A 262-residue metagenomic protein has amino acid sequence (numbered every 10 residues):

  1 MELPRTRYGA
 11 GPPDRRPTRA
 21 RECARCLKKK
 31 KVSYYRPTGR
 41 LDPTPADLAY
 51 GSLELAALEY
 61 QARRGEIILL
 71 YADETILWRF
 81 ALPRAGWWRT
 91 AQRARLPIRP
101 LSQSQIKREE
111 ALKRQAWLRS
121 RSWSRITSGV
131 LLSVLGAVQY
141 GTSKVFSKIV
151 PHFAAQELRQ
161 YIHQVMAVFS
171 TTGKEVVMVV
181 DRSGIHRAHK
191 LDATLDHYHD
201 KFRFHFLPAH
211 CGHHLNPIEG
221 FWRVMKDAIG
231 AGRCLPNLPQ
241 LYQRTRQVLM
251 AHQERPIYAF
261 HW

Functional and structural regions predicted by a protein language model:
M1-D42, I68, T75-I76: Conserved short alpha-helical interface segments
T6, C23, D73, G136-A137 (+4 more regions): Generic structural signal for small/hydrophobic residues in well-ordered secondary structure, especially within
P17, D47-H163: Extended, low-complexity cationic-aromatic segments
E22, G65-I67, P217-W262: C-terminal anion-handling pockets and recognition modules
D42-P43, L77-W78, H210-L215, L241: A short acidic, often aromatic-flanked loop/helix-cap motif at beta-alpha or helix-coil junctions that lines enzyme
D73, G173-R187, H210, N216: Acidic/histidine-rich, metal-coordinating catalytic segments
A94-L101, Q115-A116, S120-R125, D196-P217 (+1 more regions): RNase H-like polynucleotidyl transferase catalytic core
E157-V177: Short, basic/hydrophobic alpha-helical segments
